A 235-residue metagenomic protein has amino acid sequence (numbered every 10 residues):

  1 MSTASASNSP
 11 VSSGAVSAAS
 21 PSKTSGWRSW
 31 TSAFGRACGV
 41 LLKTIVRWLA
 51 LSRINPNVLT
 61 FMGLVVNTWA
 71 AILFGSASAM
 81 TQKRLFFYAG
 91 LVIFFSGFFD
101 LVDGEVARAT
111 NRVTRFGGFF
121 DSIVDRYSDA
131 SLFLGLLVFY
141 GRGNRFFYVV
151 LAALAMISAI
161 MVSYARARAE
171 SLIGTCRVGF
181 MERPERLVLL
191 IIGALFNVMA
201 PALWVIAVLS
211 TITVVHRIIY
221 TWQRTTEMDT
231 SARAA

Functional and structural regions predicted by a protein language model:
S2-R47, S122-A235: A feature for the membrane-embedded catalytic helix bundles of lipid/isoprenoid biosynthetic enzymes
W48, S52, E105-A109, R168: Membrane-interface helix caps of multi-pass small-molecule transporters
S52-M62: Membrane-interface helix starts
T60-R115, Y148-I157, M199-L209: Membrane-embedded alpha-helical segments that form the functional core of polytopic membrane enzymes, especially those
Y88-L91, F116, F120, E185-V188: Alpha-helical membrane-protein architecture signal
